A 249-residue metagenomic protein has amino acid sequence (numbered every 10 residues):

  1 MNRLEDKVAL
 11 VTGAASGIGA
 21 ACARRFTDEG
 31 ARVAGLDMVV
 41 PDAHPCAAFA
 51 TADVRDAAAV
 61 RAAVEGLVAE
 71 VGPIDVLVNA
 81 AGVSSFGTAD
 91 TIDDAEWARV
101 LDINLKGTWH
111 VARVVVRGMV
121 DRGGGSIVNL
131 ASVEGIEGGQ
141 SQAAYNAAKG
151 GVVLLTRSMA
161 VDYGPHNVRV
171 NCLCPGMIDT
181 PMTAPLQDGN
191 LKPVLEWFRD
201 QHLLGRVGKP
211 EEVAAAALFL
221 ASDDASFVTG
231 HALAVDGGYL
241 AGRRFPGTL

Functional and structural regions predicted by a protein language model:
T88-A89, D93-L101, V194, F198: Substrate-binding pocket helix/loop in short-chain dehydrogenase/reductase
D90, E137-A143, P165-H166, G205 (+2 more regions): Active-site loop immediately N-terminal to the catalytic Tyr-X3-Lys motif of short-chain dehydrogenase/reductase
A112, A148, T156: Active-site helix of classical SDR
R117, V161-P165, S226: Alpha-helical segment proximal to the catalytic Tyr-Lys
S132: Residue(s) in the substrate-gating loop at a strand-loop-helix junction that position the organic substrate next
E137, L218, T229-L249: Short C-terminal tail/terminal secondary-structure segment of NAD(P)H-dependent dehydrogenase/reductase domains
C172, K192-D224, V228, V235-G237: C-terminal helical subdomain
